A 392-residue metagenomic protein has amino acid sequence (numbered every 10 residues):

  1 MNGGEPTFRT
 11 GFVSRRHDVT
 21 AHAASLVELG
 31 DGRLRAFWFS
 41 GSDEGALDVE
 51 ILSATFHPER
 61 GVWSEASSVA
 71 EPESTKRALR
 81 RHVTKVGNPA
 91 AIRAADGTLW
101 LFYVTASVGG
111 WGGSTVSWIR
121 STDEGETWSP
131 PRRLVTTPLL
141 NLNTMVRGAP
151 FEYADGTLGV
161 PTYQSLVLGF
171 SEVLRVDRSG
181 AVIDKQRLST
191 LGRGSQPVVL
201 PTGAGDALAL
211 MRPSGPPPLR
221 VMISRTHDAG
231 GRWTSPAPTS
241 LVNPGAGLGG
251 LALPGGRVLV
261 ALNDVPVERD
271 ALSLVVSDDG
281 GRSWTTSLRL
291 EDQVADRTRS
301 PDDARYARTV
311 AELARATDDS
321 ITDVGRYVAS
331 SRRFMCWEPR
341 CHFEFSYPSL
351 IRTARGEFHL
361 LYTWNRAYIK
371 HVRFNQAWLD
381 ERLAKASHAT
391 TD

Functional and structural regions predicted by a protein language model:
M1-D392: Asp-box/BNR beta-propeller blade signature and adjacent active/binding-site loops in extracellular glycan-interacting
